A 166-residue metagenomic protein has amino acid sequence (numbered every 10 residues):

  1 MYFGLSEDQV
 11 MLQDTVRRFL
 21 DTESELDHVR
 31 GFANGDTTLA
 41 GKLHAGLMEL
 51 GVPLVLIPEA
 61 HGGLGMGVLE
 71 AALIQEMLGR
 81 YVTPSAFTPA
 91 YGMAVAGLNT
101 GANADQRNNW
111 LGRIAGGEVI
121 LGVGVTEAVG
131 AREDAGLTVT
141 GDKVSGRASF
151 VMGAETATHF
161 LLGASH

Functional and structural regions predicted by a protein language model:
M1-D8: Intrinsic disorder at enzyme termini
D27-L50: Short secondary-structure junction/hinge motifs that connect adjacent elements
E49-N108, G116: Internal helix-loop-helix
M66-G67, R132-D134, G153-A157: Short glycine/proline-enriched turns and hinge-like loops at secondary-structure junctions
G116-A128: A short, Trp-centered hydrophobic/proline-enriched beta-strand micro-motif
G124, R147-H166: A short core secondary-structure module
A131-S145: Cytochrome P450 C-terminal beta-domain/meander region
